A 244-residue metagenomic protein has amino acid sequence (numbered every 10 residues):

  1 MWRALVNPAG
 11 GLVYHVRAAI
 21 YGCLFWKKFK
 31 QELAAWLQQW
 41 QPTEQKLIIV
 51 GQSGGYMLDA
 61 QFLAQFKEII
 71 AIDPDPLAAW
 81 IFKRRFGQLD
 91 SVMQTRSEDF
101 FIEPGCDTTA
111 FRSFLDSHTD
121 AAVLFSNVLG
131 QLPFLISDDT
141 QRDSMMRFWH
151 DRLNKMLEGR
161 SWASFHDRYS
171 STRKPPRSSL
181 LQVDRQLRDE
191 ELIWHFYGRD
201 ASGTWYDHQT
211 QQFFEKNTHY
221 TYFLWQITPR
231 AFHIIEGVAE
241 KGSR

Functional and structural regions predicted by a protein language model:
M1-E44: Class I SAM-dependent methyltransferase Rossmann-like catalytic core, especially the SAM/SAH-binding loop
E44-G55: Conserved class I S-adenosyl-L-methionine
S53-F66: Conserved SAM-binding loop of SAM-dependent methyltransferases across substrates and taxa, primarily the Class I
D75: Conserved SAM/SAH-binding beta-strand->alpha-helix loop
K83-S117: S-adenosyl-L-methionine
A110-Q141: A short SAM/SAH-binding and catalytic strip from SAM-dependent methyltransferases
L124-F125, M145-Y169: Conserved beta-strand signature within the Rossmann-like core of class I S-adenosyl-L-methionine
S170-R244: Charged, low-complexity C-terminal accessory regions
